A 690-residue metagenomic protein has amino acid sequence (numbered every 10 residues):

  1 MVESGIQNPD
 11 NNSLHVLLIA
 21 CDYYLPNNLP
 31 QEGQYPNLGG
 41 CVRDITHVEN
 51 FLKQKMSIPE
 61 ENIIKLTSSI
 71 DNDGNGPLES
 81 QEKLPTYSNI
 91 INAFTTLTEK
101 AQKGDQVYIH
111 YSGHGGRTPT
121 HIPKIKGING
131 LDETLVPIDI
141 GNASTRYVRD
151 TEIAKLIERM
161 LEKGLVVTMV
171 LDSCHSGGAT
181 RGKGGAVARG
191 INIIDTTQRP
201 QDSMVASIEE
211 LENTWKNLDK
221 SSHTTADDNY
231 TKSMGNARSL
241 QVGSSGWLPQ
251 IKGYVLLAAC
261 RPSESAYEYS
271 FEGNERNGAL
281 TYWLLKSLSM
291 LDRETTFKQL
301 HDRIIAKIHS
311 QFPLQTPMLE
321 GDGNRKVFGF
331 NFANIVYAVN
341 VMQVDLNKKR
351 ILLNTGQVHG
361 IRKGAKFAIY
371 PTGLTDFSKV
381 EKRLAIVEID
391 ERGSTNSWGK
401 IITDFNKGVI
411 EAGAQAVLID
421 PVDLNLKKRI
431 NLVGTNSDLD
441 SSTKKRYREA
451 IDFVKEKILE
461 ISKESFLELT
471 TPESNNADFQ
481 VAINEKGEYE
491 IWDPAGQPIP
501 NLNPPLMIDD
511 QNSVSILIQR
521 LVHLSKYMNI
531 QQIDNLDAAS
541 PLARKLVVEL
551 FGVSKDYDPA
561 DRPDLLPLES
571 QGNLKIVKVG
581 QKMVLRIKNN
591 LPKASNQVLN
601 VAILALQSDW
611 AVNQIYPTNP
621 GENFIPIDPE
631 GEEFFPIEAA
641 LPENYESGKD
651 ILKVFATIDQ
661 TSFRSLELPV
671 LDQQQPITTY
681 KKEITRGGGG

Functional and structural regions predicted by a protein language model:
M1-T134, Y147, E162: Boundary/activation segment at the start of structured domains
V2-N11, V16, A101-G104, E212-E264 (+2 more regions): Caspase-like cysteine protease fold
S13, Q81-S221, R293, L300: Caspase-like (clan CD) cysteine peptidase catalytic core
E49, M169, C174, E272-F312: Non-catalytic, well-ordered alpha-helical segments in soluble enzyme domains
I64, Y108, A368, N600-A605: Beta-strand signatures of extracellular beta-sandwich domains
A338-N340, N347-R350, I361-K427, V612: Beta-strand/loop-dominated core regions that host nucleotide or nucleotide-derived cofactor-binding catalytic loops
L353-T355, M583-P592: Aromatic/hydrophobic beta-strand junction motif of beta-rich domains
W398, I402-F405, V409-R586, N596-A602 (+3 more regions): Long, folded non-catalytic interaction modules
